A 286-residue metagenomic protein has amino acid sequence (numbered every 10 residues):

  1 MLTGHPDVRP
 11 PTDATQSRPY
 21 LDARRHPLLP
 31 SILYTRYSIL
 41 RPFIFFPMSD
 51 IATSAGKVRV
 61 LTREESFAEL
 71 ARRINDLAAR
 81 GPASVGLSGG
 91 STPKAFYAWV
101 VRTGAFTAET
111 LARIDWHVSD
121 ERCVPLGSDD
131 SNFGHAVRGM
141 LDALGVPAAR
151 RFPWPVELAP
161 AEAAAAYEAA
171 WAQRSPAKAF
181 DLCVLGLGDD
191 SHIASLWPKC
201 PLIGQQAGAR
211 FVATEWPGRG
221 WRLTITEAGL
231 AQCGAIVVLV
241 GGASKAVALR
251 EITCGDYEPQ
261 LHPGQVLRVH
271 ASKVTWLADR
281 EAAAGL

Functional and structural regions predicted by a protein language model:
V8-D13, S17-R18, T35-S38: Short, low-complexity intrinsically disordered segments enriched in A/P/G/S/L with frequent Arg, especially at protein
F46-V85: N-terminal glycine-/serine-/threonine-rich phosphate-binding loop
S49-A55, E109-V184: Ligand-binding beta-strand-loop-alpha-helix segment within the catalytic cores of soluble metabolic enzymes
P82-A105: Glycine-rich N-terminal segment of FAD-binding domains in flavoprotein oxidoreductases, spanning the beta-loop-helix
L87-T92, L185-D189, G241: Glycine-rich beta-strand-to-loop/alpha-helix junction loops that act as flexible
W99-E109, G134, R138, P198-Q206 (+1 more regions): A glycine- and small-aliphatic-rich helix-loop capping segment at beta-alpha/alpha-beta transitions that lines
L182-A228: Class I SAM-dependent methyltransferase SAM-binding "motif I" and its flanking Rossmann-like core
L230-L286: C-terminal functional extensions of proteins
